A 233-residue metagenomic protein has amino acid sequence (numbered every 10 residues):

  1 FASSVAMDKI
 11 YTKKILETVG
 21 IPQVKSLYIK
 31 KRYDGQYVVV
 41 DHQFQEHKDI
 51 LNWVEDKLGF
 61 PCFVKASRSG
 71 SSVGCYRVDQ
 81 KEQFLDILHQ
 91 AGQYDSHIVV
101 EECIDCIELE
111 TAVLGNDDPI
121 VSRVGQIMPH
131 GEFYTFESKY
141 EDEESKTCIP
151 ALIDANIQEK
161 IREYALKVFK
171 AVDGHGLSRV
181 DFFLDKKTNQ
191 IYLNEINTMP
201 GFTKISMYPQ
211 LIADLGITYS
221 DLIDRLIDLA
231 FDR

Functional and structural regions predicted by a protein language model:
A2-S3, V78, N156, M199: Residue-level marker of alpha-helix boundaries and capping positions
S3-E101, D105-C106: Active-site nucleotide/adenylate-binding loops and adjacent lid/helix of ATP-dependent enzymes
I10, E163, I205-M207: A generic alpha-helix surface/boundary motif
S72, I127-H130, N197-L211: Glycine-rich phosphate/pyrophosphate-binding beta-alpha loops
Y76-E163, I191-Y192: Phosphate-binding site of ATP-dependent enzymes
E102, T111-V113, F169-F202, I212: Conserved metal-phosphate-binding beta-hairpin within the catalytic cores of diverse ATP-dependent phosphoryl-transfer
Q126-S178, Q210-R233: Active-site "cap" helix and flanking loop/linker of ATP-utilizing ligase/carboxylase catalytic domains
